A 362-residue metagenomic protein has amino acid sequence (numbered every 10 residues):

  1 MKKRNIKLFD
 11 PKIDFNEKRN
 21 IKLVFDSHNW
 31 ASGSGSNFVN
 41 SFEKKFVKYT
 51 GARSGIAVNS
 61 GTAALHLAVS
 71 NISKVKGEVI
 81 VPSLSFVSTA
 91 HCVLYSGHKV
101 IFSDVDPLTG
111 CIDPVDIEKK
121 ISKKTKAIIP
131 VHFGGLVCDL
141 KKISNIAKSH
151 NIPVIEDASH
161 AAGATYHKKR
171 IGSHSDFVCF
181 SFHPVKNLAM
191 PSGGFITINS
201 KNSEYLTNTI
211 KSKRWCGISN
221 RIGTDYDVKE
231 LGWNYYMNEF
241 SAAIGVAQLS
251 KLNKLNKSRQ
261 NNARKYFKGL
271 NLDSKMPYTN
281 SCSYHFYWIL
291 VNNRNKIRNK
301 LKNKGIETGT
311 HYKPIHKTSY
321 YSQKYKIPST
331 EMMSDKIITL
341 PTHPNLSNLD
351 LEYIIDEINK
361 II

Functional and structural regions predicted by a protein language model:
M1-A31, P341: N-terminal "arm"/small-domain region of PLP-dependent enzymes with the aminotransferase-like
P11, N40-K44, Y49-G55, T62 (+6 more regions): PLP-dependent aminotransferase class I/II
S32-E78, L84, C92-S96, F102-D104 (+1 more regions): Phosphate-binding glycine-rich loop
H66, S70, K74, K119 (+4 more regions): Short, well-ordered alpha-helices that flank and scaffold nucleotide-derived cofactor binding pockets
H91-V93, I146, F240: Hydrophobic/aromatic ligand-binding patch that stacks against planar heteroaromatic rings of cofactors or nucleotides
S96, S149-H150, K304: Helix C-cap/helix->beta junction micro-motif
L108-M190, F195-S203: Active-site phosphate-binding strand-loop segment of PLP-dependent enzymes
